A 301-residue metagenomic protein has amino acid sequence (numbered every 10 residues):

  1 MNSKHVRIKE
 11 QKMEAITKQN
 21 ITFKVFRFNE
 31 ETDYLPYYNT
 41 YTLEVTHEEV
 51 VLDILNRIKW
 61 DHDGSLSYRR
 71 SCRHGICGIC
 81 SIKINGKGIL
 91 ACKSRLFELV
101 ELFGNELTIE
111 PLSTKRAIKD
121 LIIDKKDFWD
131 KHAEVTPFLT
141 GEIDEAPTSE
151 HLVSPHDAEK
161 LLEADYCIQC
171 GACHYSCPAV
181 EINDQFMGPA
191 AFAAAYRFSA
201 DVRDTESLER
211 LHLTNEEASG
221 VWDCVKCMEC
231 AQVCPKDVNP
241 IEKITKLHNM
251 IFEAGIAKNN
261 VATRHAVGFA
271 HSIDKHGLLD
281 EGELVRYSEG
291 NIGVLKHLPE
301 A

Functional and structural regions predicted by a protein language model:
N2-A15, A301: Secretory/periplasmic and organellar redox-cofactor proteins
H5-E10, W60-R70: Charged, amphipathic alpha-helical segments
T17-Y41: Eukaryote-biased recognition of intrinsically disordered, low-complexity regulatory segments
Y38-V50: Short, contiguous acidic and Ser/Thr-rich linear segments
E49-G64, L96, L107-A301: Ferredoxin-type iron-sulfur electron-transfer modules in oxidoreductases and energy-metabolism complexes
S67, C72-S81, H271: Short, structured protein-protein interaction patches enriched in aromatics and acidic/basic residues, typified by
I84-E110: Glycine-rich phosphate/adenylate-binding loop and adjacent beta-alpha elements of nucleotide- or dinucleotide-binding
